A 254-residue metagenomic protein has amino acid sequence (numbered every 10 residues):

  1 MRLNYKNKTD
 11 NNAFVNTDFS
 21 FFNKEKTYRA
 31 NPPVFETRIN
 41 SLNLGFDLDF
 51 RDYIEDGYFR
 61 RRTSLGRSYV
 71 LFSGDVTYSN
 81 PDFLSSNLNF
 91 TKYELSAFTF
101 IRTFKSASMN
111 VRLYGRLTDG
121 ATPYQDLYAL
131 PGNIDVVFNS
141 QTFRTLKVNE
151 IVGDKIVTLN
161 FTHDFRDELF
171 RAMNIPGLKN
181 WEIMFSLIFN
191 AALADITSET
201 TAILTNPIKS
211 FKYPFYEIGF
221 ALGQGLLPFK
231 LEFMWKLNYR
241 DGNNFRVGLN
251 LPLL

Functional and structural regions predicted by a protein language model:
M1-L254: Exposed, low-structure sequence patches enriched in small/polar residues
